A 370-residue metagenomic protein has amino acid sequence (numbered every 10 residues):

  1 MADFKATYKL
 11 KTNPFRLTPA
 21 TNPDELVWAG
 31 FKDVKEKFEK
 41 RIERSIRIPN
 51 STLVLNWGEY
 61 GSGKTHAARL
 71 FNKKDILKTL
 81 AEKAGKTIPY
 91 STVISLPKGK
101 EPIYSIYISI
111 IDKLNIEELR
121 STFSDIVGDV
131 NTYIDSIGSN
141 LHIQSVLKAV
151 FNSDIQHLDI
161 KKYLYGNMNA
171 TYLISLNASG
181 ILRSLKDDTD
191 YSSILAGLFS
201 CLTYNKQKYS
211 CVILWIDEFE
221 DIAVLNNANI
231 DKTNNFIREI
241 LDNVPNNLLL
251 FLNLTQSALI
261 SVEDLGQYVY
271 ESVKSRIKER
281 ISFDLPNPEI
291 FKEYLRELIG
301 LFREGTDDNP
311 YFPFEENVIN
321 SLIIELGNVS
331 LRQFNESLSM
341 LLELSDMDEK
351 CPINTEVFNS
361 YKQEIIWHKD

Functional and structural regions predicted by a protein language model:
M1-P14, T18, L173-S321: The catalytic "switch" region of P-loop NTPases
M1-V54, K74-E82, N354-D370: A short, basic N-terminal segment
K37, H66-F71, P102-K113, T233-F236 (+3 more regions): Alpha-helical scaffold elements adjacent to nucleotide-binding pockets in ATP/GTP-utilizing enzyme cores
E43-I46, N72, F199-T203, V224-N227 (+4 more regions): Alpha-helical repeat scaffolds in large eukaryotic proteins
R47-K208, L331, S345-N354, N359-K369: P-loop NTPase nucleotide-binding core
P49, I230-T233, G327, F334: Active-site-proximal structural scaffolding
E289-E293, L298-D370: C-terminal alpha-helical "lid" subdomain
